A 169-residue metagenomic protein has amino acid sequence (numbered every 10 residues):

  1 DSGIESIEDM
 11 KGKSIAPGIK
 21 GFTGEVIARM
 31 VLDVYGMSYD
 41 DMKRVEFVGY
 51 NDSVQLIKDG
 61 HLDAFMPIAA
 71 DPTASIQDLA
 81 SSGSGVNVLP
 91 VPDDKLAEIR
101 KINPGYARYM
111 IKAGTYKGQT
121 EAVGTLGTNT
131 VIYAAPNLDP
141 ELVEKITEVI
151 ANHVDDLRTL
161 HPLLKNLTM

Functional and structural regions predicted by a protein language model:
D1-D59, D155: Bilobed "Venus flytrap"/periplasmic-binding protein-like clamshell domains and structurally analogous long
E5-S6, K112, T168: A diffuse structural propensity rather than consistent per-protein peaks
D9-I15, P104-Y106, T147-V149: Short intrinsically disordered coil segments
S14, I19, Y35-Y39, H61 (+6 more regions): Sec/Tat-exported extracytoplasmic proteins
I27, I76-Q77, V143: Short glycine-/acidic-enriched loop or helix-start segments at secondary-structure transitions that form or flank
S38-D139: Pocket-lining segment of extracytoplasmic ligand-binding domains
E121-M169: Segments of small-molecule ligand-sensing domains
